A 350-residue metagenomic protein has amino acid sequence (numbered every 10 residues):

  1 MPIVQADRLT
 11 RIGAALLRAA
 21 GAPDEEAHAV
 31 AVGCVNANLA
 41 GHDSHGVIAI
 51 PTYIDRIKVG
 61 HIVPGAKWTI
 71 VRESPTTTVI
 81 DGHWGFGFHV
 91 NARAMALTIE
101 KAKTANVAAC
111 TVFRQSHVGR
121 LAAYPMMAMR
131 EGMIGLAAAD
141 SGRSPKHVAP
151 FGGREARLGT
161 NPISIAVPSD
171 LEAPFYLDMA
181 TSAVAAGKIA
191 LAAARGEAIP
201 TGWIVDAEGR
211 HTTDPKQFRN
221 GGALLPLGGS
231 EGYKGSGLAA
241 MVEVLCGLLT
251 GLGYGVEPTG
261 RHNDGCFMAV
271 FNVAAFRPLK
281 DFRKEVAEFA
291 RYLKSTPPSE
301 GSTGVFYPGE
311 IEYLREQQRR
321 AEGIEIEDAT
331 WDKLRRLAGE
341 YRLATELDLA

Functional and structural regions predicted by a protein language model:
P2-L9, A22-I48, I62-E73, G260-N263: N-terminal glycine-rich anion-binding loops that anchor highly charged ligand groups
I3-R11, A19, G255-A350: Catalytic-core signal marking the mid-to-C-terminal active-site face
H45-I99: Active-site cofactor/substrate anionic-group-binding motifs, chiefly glycine- and Lys/Arg-rich phosphate-binding loops
T78-D170: A generic, well-ordered mixed alpha/beta core segment in the N-terminal half of proteins
K146-Q217: Phosphate/diphosphate-binding glycine-rich loops and adjacent basic-rich segments that engage nucleotide
L158, I165, A180-A183, G237-Y254 (+1 more regions): N-terminal nucleophile
A194-V256: Secondary-shell segments that build the walls of catalytic and ion/ligand-binding clefts
